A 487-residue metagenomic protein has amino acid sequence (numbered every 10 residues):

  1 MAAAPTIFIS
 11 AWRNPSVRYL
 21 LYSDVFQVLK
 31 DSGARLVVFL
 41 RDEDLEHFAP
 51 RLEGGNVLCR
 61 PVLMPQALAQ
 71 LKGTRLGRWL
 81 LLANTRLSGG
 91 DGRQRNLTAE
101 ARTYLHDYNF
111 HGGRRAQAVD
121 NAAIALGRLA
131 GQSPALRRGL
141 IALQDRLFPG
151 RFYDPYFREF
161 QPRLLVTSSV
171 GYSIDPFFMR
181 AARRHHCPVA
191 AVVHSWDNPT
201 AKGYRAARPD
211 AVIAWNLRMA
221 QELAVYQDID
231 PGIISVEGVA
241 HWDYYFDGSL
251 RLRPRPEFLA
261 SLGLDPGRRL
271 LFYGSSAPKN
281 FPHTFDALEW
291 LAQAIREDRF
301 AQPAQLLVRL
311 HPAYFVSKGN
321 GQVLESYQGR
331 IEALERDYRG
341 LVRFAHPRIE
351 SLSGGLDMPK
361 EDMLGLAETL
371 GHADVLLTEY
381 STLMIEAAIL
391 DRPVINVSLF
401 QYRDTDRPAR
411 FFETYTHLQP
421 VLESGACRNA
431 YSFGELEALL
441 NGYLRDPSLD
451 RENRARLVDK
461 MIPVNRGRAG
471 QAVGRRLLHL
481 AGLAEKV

Functional and structural regions predicted by a protein language model:
F8, N96, D154-S173, A373-E379: Short N-terminal targeting/anchoring amphipathic segment
I9-S23, D91-N96, T167, N280-H283: A short, glycine/small-residue-rich beta-strand->loop->alpha-helix junction that serves as a flexible
S10-A11, V37-G150: Conserved N-terminal ligand/cofactor-binding loop architecture of enzyme catalytic domains
R18-V28, W242-S351: Conserved catalytic-core segment of nucleotide-activated headgroup transferases in glycan assembly
L58-C59, I141-Q144, F148, S168 (+1 more regions): Active-site-proximal region of nucleotide-activated glycan assembly enzymes, centered on histidine/acidic-rich loops
F152-F157, N320-I385, L390: Donor nucleotide-activated moiety binding/catalytic core segment of transferases that use nucleotide-activated donors
A206-P209, I229-P231, V236, T382-M461: Catalytic binding pocket for nucleotide-activated donors in carbohydrate/polymer assembly enzymes
R466-V487: C-terminal alpha-helical cap of glycosyltransferases
